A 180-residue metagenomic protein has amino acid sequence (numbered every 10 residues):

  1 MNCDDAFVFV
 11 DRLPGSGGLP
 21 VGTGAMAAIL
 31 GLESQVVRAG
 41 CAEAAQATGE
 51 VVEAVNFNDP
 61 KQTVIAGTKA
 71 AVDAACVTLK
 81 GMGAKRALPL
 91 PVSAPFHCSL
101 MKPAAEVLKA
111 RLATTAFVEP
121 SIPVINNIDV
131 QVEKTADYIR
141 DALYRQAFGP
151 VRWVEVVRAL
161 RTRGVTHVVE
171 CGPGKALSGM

Functional and structural regions predicted by a protein language model:
N2-P150, G179: Alpha/beta catalytic cores of group-transfer enzymes, especially the acyltransferase/condensing modules of polyketide
K85, H97, V107, V151-M180: Conserved catalytic block of serine-dependent lipid acyl chemistry
